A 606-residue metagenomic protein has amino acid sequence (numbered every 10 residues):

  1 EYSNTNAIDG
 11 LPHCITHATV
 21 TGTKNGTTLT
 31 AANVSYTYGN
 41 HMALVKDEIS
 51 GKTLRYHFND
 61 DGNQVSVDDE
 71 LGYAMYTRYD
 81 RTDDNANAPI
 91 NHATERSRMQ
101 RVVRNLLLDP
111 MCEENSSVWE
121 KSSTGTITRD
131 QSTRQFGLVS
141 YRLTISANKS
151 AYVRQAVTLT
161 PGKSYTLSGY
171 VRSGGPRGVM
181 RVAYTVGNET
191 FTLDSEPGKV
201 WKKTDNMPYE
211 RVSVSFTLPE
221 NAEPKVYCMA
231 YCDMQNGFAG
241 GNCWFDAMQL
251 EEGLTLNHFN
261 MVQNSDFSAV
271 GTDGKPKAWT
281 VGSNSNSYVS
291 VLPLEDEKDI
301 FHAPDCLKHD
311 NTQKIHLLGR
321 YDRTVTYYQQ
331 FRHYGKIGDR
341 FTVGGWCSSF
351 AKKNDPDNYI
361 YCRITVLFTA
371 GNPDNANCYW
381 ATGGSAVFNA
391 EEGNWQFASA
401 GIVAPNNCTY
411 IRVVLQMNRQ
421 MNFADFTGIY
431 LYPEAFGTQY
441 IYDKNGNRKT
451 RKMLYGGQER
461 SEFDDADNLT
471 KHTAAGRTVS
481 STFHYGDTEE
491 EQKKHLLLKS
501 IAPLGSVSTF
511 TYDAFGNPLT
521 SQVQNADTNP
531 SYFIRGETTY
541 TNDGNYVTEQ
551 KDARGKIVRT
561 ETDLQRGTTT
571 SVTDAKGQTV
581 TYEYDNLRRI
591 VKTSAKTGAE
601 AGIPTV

Functional and structural regions predicted by a protein language model:
E1-D69, Y73-V102, S164, R340 (+3 more regions): Beta-strand elements of repeat-based all-beta scaffolds
T77-D443, R451: Extracellular and organelle-lumenal recognition/adhesion modules and their flexible linkers in secreted
